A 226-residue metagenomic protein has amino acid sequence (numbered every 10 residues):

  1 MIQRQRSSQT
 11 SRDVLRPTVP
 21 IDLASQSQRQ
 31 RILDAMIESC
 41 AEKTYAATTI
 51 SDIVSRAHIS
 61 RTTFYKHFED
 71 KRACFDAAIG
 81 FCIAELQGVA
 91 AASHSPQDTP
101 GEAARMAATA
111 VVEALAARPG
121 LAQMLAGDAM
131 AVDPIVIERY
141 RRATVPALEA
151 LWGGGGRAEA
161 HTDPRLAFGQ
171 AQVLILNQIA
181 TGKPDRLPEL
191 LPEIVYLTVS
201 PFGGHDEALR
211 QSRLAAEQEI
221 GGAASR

Functional and structural regions predicted by a protein language model:
M1-R16, E113, P146, A150 (+1 more regions): C-terminal peripheral helix-coil segments that are non-catalytic and often amphipathic
L23-D52, D98: Short, amphipathic alpha-helix enriched in basic
R31-S39, E85, M106, A110: Pre-recognition alpha-helix immediately N-terminal to the DNA-recognition helix within helix-turn-helix or winged-helix
S39-A73: Helix-turn-helix
A77, A91-P119: Hydrophobic alpha-helical connector segments
I79-Q87: Short, basic, alpha-helical segments at the C-terminal edge of helix-turn-helix-like DNA-binding modules
V112-I135, E149, L176: Amphipathic alpha-helical segments used for helix-helix packing
V132-V173, P188-V199: Amphipathic alpha-helical packing segments from all-alpha helical-bundle domains
